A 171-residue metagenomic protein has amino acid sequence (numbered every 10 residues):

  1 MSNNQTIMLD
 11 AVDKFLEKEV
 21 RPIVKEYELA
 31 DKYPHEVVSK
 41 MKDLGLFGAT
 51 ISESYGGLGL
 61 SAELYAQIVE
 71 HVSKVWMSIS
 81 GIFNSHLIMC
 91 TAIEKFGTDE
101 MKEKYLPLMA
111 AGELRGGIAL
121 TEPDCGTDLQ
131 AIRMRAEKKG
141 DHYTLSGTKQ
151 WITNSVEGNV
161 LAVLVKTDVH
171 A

Functional and structural regions predicted by a protein language model:
M1-F83, K95, E100-K104, L108-A111: Amphipathic, small/basic residue-rich leader segments at the start of a protein or domain
T50, A119, T144: Conserved beta-strand segments that form the floor/walls of ligand-binding pockets within enzyme and binding domains
L60, D128-Q130, N154-N159: Short glycine/proline-enriched turns and hinge-like loops at secondary-structure junctions
I88-F96: Helix-loop "lid/cap" segments that line or gate small-molecule binding pockets
G112-L120: A short, Trp-centered hydrophobic/proline-enriched beta-strand micro-motif
L120-C125, Q150-W151: Short, solvent-exposed loop/turn elements at beta->coil junctions and helix N-caps that rim active or binding pockets
M134-E137: A structural signal for short hydrophobic beta-strand segments in well-ordered beta-sheet cores
H142, S146-A171: A short core secondary-structure module
